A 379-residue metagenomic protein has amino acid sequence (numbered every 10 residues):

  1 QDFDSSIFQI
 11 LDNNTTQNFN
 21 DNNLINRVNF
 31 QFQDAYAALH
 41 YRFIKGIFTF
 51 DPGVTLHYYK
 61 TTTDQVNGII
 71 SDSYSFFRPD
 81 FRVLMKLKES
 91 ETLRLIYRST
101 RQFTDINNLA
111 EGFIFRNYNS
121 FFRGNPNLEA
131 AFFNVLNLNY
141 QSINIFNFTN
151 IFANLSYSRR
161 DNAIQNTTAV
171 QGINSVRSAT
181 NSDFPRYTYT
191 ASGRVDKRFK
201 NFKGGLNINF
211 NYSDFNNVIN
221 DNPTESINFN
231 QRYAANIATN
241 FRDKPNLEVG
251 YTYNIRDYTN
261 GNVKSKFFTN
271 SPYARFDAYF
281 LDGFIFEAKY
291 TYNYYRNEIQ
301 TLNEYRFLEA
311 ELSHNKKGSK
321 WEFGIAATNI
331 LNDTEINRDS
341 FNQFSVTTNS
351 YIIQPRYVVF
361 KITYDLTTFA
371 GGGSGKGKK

Functional and structural regions predicted by a protein language model:
Q1-K379: Exposed, low-structure sequence patches enriched in small/polar residues
